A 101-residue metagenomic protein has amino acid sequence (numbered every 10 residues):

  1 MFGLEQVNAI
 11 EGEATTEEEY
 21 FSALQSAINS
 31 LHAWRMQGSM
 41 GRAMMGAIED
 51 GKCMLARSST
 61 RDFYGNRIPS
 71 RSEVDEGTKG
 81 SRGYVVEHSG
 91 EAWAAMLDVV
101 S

Functional and structural regions predicted by a protein language model:
M1-S101: Catalytic phosphate/metal-binding cores of nucleic-acid and nucleotide-processing enzymes, i.e., regions that mediate
